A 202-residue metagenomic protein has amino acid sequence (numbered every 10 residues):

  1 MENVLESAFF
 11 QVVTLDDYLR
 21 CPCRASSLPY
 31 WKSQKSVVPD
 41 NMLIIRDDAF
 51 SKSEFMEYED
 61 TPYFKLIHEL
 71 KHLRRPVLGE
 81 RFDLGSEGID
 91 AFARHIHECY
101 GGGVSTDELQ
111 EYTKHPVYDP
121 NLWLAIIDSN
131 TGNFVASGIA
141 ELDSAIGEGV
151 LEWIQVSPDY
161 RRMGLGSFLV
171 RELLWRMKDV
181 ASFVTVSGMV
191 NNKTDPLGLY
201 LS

Functional and structural regions predicted by a protein language model:
M1-G79: Acyl-donor-binding surface of acyltransferase catalytic domains
L19-C21, L142-E152, R161, S182-F183: A conserved beta-turn-beta hairpin within the catalytic core of GNAT-like acetyltransferases that forms part
S27-W31, W153-P158, R162-K178, L201: Conserved acetyl-CoA-binding loop-helix of GNAT-fold acetyltransferases
S36-R46, M177-M189: Conserved GNAT acetyl-CoA-binding A-motif
R75-T106: Short amphipathic alpha-helix that is part of the acyltransferase structural core
H95-C99, R176, L199: Alpha-helical interaction/dimerization surfaces of two-component signaling modules
V104-V156: A conserved beta-strand-loop-helix scaffold within acyl/acetyltransferase catalytic domains
V170, N192-P196: Short glycine/proline-centered loop/turn elements that form peptide/ligand docking sites
